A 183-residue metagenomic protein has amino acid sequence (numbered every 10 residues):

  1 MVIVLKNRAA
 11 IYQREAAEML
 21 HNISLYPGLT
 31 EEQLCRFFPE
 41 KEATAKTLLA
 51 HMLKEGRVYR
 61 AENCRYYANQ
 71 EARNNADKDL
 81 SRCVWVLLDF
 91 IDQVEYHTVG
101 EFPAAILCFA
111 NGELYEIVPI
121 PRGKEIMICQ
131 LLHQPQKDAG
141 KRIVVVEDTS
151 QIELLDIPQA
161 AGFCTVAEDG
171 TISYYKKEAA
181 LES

Functional and structural regions predicted by a protein language model:
M1-M19, D77: Short alpha-helical segments that sit at the start of domains
I3-R8, E42-K46, L87-F90: Short, mixed-charge, low-aromatic patches
N7, I11, N22, Y26 (+1 more regions): Conserved aromatic-histidine-acidic binding/catalytic patches
R14, E18, L29, A43-T47: Short, well-structured alpha-helical interface segments that form or flank functional binding sites
M19-L25, L29, F37, K54-L132: Nucleic-acid-binding surface
P39-K54: Short amphipathic alpha-helical interaction segments
L88-S183: Electrostatic, structured charged patches in enzyme active sites and in nucleic-acid/phosphate-binding
